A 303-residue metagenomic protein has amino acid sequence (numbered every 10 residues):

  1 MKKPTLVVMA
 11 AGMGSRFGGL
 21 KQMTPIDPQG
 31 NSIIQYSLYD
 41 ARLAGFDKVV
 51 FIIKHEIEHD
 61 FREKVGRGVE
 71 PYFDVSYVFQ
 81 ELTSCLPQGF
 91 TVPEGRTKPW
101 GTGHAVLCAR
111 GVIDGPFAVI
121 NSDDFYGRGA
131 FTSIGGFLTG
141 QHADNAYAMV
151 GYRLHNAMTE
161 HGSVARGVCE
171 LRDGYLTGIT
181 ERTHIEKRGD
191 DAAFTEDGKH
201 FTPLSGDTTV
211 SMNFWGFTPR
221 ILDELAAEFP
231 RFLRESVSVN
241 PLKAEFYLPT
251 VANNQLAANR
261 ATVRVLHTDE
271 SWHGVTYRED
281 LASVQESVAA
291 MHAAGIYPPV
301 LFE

Functional and structural regions predicted by a protein language model:
M1-V8, P28-V119, Y126-G127, F131 (+1 more regions): Conserved N-terminal catalytic core of the sugar/cofactor nucleotidyltransferase
P4-G18: A phosphate-binding catalytic loop at a beta-strand-loop-alpha-helix junction that coordinates phosphoryl groups
M23, V168-L171, V265: A structural signal for short hydrophobic beta-strand segments in well-ordered beta-sheet cores
F61-V65, I134, L225, V284: Hydrophobic packing residues within well-ordered alpha-helices of enzyme cores
L86-T97, G162-G167, E279-S283: Short, surface-exposed amphipathic charged segments that create phosphate/polyanion-binding patches used for binding
R128-W215, P219: Conserved core of the sugar-phosphate nucleotidyltransferase
A226-A261: A C-terminal functional module that forms or caps the active site or interfaces directly with catalytic machinery
N259-T262, W272-E303: Hydrophobic helical membrane-anchoring modules
